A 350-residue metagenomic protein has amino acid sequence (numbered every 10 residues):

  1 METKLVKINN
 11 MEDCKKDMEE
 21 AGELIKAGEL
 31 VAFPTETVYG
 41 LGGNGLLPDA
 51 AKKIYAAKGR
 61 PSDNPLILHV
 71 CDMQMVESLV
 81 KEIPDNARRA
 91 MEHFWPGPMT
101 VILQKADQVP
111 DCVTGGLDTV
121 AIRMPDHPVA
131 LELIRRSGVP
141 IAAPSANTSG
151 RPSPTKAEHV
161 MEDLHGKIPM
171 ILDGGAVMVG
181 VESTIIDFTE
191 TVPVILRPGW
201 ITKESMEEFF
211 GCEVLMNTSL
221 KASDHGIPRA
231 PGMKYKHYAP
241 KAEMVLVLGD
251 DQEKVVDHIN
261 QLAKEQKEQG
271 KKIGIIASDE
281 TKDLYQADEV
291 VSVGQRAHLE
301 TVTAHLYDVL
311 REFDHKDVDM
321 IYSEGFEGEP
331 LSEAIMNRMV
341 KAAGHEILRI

Functional and structural regions predicted by a protein language model:
M1-I350: Active-site-adjacent structural elements in enzyme catalytic cores
